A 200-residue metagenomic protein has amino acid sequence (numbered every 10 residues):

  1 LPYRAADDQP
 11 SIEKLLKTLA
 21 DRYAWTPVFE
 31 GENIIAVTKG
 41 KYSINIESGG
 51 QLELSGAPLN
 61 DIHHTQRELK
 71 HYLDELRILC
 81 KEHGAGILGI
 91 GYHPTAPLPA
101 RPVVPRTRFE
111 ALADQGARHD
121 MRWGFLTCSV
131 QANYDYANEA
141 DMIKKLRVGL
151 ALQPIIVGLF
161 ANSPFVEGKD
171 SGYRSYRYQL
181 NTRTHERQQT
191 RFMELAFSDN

Functional and structural regions predicted by a protein language model:
L1-R118, L126: Terminal catalytic/cofactor-binding subdomain
Y92-N200: Loop-rich catalytic cores of soluble enzymes, especially ATP-dependent carboxylate-amine ligases and other
